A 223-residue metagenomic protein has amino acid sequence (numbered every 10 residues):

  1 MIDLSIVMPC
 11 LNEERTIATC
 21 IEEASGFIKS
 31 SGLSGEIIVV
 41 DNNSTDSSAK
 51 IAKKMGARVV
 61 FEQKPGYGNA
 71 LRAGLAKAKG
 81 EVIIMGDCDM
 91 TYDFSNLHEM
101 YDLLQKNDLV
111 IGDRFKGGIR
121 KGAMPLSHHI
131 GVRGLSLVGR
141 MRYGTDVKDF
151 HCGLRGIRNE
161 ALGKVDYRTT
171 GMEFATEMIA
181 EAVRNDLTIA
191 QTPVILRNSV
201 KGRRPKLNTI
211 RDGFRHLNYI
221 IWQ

Functional and structural regions predicted by a protein language model:
D3-S5, E36, E177: Cell-envelope/extracellular polymer assembly enzymes that use nucleotide-activated donors
E13-I28: Short, well-formed alpha-helical segments that are part of the catalytic scaffolds of diverse glycosyltransferases
E13-T16, S44, Y67, D93: Donor nucleotide-sugar binding loop of glycosyltransferases
S31-I38, A49-K77: Conserved donor nucleotide-binding strand/loop of the catalytic core
D41-A49, M90: A conserved acidic beta->alpha catalytic loop
Q63-K77, F94-M172, N198-I221: Acceptor/aglycone-binding surface of glycosyltransferases and processive sugar-polymer synthases
I83: Short aromatic/hydrophobic "clamp" motif used to bind/position activated sugar donors
T145-D146, Y167-T170, I179-R197: Catalytic donor-sugar/metal-binding loop of nucleotide-sugar-dependent glycosyltransferases
